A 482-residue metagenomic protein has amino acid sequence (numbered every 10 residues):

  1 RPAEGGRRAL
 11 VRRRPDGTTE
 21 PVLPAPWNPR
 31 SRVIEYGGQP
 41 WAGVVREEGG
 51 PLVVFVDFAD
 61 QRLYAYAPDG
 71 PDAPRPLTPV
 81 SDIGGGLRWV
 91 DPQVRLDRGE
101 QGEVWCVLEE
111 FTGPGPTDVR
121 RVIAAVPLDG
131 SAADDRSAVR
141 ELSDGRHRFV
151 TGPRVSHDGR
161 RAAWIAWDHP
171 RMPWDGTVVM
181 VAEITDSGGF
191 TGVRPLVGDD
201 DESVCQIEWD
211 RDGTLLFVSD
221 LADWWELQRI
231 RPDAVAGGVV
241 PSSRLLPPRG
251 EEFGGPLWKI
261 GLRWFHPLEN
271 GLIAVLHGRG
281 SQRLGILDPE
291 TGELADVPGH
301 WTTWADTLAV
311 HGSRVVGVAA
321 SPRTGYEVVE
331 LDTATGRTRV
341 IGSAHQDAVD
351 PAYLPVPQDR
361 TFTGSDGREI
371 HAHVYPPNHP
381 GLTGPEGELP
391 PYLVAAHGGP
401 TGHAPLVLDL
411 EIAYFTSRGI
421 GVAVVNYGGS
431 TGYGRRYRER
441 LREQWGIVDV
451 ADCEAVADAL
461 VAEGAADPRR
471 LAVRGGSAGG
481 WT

Functional and structural regions predicted by a protein language model:
P2-A9, P29-E35, G49, F55-Y64 (+12 more regions): A flexible loop/linker signature enriched in serine peptidases of the S9 family
R7-L10, E20-P21, G102-L108, T151 (+6 more regions): Non-catalytic accessory segments flanking enzyme active sites
R13-G37, Y66-R88, A124-T151, A182-E208 (+4 more regions): Multi-bladed beta-propeller domains
V44-G49, L96-E100, H157-D158, D210-D212 (+2 more regions): Residue-level detector of Asp-centered blade-edge/turn motifs that repeat once per structural unit in beta-propeller
V53, V104, A162, L215-L216 (+2 more regions): Hydrophobic beta-strand positions that form the internal "hydrophobic ladder" of WD40/Gbeta-like beta-propeller blades
P170, A344-R469, R474-G476: Cap/lid segment of the alpha/beta-hydrolase catalytic domain
G476-T482: Glycine-rich nucleophile elbow surrounding the catalytic serine of serine-hydrolase chemistry
